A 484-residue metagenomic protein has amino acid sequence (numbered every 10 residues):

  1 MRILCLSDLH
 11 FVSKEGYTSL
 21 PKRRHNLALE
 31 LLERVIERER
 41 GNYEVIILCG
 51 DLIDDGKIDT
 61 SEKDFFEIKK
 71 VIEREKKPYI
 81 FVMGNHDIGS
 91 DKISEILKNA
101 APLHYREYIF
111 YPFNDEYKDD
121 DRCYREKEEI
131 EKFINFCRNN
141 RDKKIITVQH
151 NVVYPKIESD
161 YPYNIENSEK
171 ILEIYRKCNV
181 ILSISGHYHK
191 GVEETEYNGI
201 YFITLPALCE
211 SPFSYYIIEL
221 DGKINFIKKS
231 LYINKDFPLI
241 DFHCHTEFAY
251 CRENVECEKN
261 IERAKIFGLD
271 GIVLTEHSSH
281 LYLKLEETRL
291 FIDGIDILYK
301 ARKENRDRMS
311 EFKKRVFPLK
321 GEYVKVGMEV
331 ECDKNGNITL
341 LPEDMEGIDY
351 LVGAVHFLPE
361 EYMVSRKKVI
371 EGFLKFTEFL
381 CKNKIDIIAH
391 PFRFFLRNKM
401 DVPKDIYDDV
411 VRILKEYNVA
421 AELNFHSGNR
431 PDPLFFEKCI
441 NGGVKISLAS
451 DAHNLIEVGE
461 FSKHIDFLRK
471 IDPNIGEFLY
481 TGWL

Functional and structural regions predicted by a protein language model:
M1-E62, N234-F267: N-terminal active-site segment of His-dependent metallophosphoesterases
H10-Y17, D54-G56, N85-K92, K118-D121 (+10 more regions): Active-site environment of divalent metal-dependent phosphoester hydrolases
L20, S61, N140-L182, N398-D405 (+2 more regions): Active-site-proximal segments of metal-dependent phosphoesterases and phosphodiesterases across multiple
P21-Y105, T288-R315, V324: Core catalytic region of metal-dependent phosphoesterases/phosphodiesterases, especially metallo-beta-lactamase-like
L29, E33, E173-I174, G191-D236 (+1 more regions): Binuclear metal-dependent phosphoesterase catalytic core
D59, K63-N140, K144, N167-R176 (+3 more regions): Extended active-site neighborhood of metal-dependent phosphoesterases/phosphodiesterases
N234-F242, T246, E378, N398-L484: Charged catalytic cores and adjacent phosphate/nucleic-acid-binding surfaces used for phosphate/nucleic-acid chemistry
L281-E416, R469: Extended substrate/RNA-proximal surfaces in nucleic-acid metabolism proteins
